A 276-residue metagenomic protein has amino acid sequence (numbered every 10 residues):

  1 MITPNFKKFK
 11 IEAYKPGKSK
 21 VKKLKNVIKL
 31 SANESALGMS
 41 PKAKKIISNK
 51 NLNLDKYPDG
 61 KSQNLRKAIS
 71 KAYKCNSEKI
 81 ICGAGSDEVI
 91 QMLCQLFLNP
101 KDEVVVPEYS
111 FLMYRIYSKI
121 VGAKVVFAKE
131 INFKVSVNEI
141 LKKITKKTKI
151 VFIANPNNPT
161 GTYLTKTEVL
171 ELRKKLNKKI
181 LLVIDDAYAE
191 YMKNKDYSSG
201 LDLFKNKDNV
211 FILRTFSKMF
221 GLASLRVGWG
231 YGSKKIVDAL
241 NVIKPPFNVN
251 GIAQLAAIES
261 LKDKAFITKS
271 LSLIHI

Functional and structural regions predicted by a protein language model:
M1-K56: N-terminal "arm"/small-domain region of PLP-dependent enzymes with the aminotransferase-like
N33-A36, S86-D87, F111, N155-T160 (+2 more regions): Short glycine-rich anion-binding loops that position phosphate/pyrophosphate groups of nucleotides and phosphorylated
Q63-E103: Phosphate-binding glycine-rich loop
L96-I153: PLP-dependent aminotransferase-like
K119, V135-K146, P159-L182, Y188-M219: Active-site pre-lysine segment of PLP-dependent enzymes
I153, I184-D185: Hydrophobic residues in beta-strands of the RecA-like P-loop NTPase core, especially within AAA+ ATPase
N209-I274: PLP-dependent aminotransferase class I/II
